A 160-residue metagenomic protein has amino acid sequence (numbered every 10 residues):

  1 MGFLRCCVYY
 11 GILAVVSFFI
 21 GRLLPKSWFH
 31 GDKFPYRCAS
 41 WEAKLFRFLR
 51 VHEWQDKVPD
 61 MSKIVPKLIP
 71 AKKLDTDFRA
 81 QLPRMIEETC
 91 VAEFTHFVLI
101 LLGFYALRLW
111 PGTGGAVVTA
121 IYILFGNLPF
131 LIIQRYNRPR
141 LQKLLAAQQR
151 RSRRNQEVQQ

Functional and structural regions predicted by a protein language model:
M1-S17, G21, L101-L102, R138 (+2 more regions): N-terminal leader/auxiliary helical segments
M1-Y9, R108-I121: Hydrophobic alpha-helical transmembrane segments
C7-W54, I123-L131: Hydrophobic alpha-helical membrane-embedded segments
V16, F97-F104, A120, L124: Hydrophobic alpha-helical transmembrane segments of multipass integral membrane proteins
I20, L102-L109, P129-I132: Residue-level signal for alpha-helical transmembrane segments in multi-pass membrane proteins
S27-Q81, M85, A147-Q160: Membrane-proximal soluble regions of multi-pass membrane proteins
D32, R135-A146: A cytosolic-side transmembrane-helix exit/cap motif
L82-G114: Transmembrane alpha-helical segments and their cytosolic interface motifs in multi-pass membrane proteins
